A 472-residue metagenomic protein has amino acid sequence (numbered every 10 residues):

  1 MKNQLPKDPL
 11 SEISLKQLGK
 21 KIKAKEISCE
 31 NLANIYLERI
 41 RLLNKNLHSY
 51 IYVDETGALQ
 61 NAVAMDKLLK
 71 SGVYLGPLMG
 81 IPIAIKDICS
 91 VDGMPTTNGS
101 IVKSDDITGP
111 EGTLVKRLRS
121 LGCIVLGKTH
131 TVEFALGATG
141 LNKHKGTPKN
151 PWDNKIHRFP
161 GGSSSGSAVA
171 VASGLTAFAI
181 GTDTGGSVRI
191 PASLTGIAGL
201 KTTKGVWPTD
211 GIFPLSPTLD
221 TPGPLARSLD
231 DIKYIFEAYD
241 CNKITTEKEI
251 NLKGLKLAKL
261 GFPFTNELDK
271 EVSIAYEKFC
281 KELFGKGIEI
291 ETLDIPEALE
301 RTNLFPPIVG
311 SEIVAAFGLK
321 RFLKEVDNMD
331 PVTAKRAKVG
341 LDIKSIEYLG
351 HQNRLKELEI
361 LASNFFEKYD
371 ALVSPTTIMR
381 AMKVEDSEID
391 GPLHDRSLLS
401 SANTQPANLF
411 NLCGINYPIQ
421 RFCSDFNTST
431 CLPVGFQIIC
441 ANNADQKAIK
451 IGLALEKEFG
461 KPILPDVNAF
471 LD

Functional and structural regions predicted by a protein language model:
M1-Q60, G285-G287, L464-D472: An N-terminal boundary/leader segment
N3-P6, L78-I101, F159, L252-K256 (+3 more regions): Short helix-loop capping/hinge segments that flank enzyme active sites or metal/cofactor-binding pockets
Q17-K20, A24, G318-L409, N468-L471: Serine-dependent amide/ester hydrolase catalytic core
Y36, A58, G80, K86 (+5 more regions): Conserved hydrophobic/aromatic pocket- or pore-lining residues that grip, position, or stack substrates in active sites
L42, S120, A172-T265, E277-E282 (+5 more regions): Structural helix-boundary/capping segments
H48, A177, D370-L372: Conserved acidic residues
T56-D66, G122-C123, V132: Long amphipathic alpha-helix in the N-terminal Rossmann-like dinucleotide-binding domain of NAD(P)-dependent
L78-P222, L260-F262, T376-L393, S424: Short glycine/serine-rich loop/turn segments
